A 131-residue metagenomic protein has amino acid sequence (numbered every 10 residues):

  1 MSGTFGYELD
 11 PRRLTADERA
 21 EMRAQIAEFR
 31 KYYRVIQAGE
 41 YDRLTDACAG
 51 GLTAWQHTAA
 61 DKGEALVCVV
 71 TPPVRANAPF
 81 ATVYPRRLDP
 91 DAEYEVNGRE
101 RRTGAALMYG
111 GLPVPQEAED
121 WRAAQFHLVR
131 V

Functional and structural regions predicted by a protein language model:
M1-E100, G104: Active-site-proximal substrate-binding groove within the catalytic cores of carbohydrate-active enzymes
G104-V131: C-terminal beta-strand-rich structural cap/linker in extracellular carbohydrate-active enzymes
